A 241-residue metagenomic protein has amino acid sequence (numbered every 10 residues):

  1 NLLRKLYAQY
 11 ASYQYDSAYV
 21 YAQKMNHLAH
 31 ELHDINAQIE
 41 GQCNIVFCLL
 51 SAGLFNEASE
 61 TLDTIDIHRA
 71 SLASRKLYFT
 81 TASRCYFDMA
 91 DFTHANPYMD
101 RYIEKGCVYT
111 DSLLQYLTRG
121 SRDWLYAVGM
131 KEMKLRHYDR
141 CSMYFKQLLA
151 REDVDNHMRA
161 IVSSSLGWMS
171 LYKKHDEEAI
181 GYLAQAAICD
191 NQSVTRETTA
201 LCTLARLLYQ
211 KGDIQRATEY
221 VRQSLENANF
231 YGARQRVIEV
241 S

Functional and structural regions predicted by a protein language model:
N1-S241: A "functional boundary" signal
